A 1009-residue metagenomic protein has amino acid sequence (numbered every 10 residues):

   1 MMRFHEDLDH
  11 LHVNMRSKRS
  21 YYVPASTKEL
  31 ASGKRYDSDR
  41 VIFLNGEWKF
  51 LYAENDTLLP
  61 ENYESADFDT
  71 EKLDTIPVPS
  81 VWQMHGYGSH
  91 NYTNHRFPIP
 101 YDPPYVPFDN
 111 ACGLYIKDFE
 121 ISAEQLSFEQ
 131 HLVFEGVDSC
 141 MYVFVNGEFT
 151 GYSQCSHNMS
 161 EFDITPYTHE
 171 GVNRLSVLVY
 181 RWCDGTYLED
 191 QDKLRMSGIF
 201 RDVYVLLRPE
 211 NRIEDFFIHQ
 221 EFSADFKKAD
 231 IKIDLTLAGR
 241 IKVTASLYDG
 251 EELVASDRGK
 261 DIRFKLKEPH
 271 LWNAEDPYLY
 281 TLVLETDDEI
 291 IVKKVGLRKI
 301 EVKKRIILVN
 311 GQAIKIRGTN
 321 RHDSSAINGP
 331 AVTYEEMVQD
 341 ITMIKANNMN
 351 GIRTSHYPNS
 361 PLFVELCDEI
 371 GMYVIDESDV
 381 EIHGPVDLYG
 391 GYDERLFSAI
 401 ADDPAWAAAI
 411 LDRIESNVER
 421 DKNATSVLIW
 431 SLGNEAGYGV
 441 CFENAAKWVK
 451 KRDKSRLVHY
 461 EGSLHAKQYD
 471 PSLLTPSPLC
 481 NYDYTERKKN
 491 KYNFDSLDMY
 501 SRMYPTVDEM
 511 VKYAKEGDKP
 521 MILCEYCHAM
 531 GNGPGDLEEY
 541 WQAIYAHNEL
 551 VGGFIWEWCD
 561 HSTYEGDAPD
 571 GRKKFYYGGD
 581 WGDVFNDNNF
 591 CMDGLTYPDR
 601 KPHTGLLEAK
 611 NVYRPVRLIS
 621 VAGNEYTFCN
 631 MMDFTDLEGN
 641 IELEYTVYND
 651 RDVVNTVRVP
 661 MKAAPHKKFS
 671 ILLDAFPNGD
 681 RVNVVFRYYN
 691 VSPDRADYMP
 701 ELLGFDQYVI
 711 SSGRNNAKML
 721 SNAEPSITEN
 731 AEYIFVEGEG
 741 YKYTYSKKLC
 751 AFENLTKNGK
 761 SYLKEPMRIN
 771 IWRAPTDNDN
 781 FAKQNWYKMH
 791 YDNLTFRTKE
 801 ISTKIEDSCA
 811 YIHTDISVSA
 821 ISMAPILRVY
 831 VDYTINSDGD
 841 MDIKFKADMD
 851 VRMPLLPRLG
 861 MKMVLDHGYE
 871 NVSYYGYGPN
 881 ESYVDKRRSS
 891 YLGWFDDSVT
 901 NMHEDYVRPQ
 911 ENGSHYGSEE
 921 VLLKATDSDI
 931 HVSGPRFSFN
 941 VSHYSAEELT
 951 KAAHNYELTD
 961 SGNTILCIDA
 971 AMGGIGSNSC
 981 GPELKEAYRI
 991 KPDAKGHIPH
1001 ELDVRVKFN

Functional and structural regions predicted by a protein language model:
M2-K34, T93, E148, Y187 (+4 more regions): Extended substrate-binding grooves/exosites of carbohydrate-active enzymes
F4-H12, R16, A31-R35, K49-A53 (+7 more regions): Accessory beta-strand-rich segments of carbohydrate-active enzymes
V81-N91, R96-Y105, Q154-S156, I164-A229 (+7 more regions): An acidic-aromatic loop/edge-strand motif
M84-H85, G136, R181, N273 (+3 more regions): Beta-strand/loop-rich accessory regions of lumenal/periplasmic or secreted enzymes, predominantly carbohydrate-active
H169-V172, D234-K303, D680, V684-N722: Extended acidic/polar, glycine-enriched regions that form or flank non-catalytic beta-rich accessory modules
Q191-R212, D570-S620, N624-G639, Y645-D652 (+6 more regions): Catalytic cores of secreted or luminal carbohydrate-active enzymes
D261-K267, R651-G679: Intrinsically disordered, low-complexity Pro/Gly/Ser/Thr-rich segments with frequent PxxP/GP/PP motifs and embedded
L279, I291-G351, P358-N359, N715-A782: An acidic-aromatic substrate-binding cleft motif
